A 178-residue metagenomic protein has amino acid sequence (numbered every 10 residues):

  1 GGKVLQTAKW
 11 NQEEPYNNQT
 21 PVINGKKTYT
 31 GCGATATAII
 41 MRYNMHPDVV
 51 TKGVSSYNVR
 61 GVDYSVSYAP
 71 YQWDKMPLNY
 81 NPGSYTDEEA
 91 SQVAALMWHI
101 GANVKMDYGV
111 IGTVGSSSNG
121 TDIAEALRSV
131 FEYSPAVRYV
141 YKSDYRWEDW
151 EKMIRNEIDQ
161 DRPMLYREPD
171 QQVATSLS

Functional and structural regions predicted by a protein language model:
G1-S117: Active-site-adjacent structural segments surrounding the nucleophilic cysteine of cysteine proteases and isopeptidases
Y29, G33, I123, T175: Hydrophobic (often cysteine-bearing) scaffold residues that line and stabilize catalytic clefts of nucleotide/cofactor
A36-Y43, D122, A126-V130: Amphipathic alpha-helical segments that form well-ordered structural scaffolds and often line/cohere around active
A90, Y108-G120, R128-S129, R138 (+1 more regions): Flexible, surface-exposed loop/gating regions in the mature catalytic domains of secreted/periplasmic hydrolases
E125, S129-S178: Active-site-adjacent substructure of cysteine-protease-like catalytic cores
